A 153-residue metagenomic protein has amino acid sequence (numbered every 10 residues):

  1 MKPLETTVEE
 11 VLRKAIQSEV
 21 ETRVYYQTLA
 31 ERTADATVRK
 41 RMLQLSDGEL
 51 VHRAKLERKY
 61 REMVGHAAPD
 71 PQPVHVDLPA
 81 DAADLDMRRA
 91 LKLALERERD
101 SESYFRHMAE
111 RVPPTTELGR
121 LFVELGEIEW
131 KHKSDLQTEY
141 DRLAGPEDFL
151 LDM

Functional and structural regions predicted by a protein language model:
M1-M153: Non-heme di-metal
